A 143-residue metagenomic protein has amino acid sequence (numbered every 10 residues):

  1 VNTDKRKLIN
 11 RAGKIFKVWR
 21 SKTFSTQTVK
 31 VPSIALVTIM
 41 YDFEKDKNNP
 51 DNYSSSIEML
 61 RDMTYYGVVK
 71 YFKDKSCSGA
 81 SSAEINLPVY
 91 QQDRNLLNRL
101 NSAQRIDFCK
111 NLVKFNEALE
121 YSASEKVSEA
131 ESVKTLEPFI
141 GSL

Functional and structural regions predicted by a protein language model:
V1-L143: Non-catalytic helical "accessory" subdomain of NTase-fold nucleotidyltransferases
